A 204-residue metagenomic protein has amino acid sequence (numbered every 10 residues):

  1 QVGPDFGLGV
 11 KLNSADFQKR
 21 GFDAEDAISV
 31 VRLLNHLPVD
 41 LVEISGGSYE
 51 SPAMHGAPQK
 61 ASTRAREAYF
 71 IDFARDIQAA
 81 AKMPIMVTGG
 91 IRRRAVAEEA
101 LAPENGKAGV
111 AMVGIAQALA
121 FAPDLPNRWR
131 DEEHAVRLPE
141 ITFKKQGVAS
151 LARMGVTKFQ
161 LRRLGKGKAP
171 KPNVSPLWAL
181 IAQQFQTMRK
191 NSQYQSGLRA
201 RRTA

Functional and structural regions predicted by a protein language model:
Q1-A204: Flavin-dependent oxidoreductase catalytic cores
